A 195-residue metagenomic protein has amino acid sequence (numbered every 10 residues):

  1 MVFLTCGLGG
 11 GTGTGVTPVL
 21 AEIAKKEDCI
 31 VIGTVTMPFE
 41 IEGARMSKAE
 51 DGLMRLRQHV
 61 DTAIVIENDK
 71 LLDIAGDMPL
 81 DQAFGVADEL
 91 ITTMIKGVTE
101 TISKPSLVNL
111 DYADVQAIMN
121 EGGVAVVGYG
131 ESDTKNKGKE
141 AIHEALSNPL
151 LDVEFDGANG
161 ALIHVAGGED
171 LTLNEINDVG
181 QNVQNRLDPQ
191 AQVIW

Functional and structural regions predicted by a protein language model:
M1-W195: Tubulin/FtsZ superfamily GTPase core signature
